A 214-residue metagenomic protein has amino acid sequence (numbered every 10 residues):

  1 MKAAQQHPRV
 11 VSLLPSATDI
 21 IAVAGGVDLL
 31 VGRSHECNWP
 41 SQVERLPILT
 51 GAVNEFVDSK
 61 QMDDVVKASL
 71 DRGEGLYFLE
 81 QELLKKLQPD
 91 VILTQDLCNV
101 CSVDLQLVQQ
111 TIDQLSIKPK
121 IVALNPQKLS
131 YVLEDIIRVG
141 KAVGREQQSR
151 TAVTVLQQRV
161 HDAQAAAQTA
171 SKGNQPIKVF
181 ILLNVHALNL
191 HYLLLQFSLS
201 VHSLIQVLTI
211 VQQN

Functional and structural regions predicted by a protein language model:
M1-N214: N-terminal ligand-binding lobe of clamshell/alpha-beta domains
